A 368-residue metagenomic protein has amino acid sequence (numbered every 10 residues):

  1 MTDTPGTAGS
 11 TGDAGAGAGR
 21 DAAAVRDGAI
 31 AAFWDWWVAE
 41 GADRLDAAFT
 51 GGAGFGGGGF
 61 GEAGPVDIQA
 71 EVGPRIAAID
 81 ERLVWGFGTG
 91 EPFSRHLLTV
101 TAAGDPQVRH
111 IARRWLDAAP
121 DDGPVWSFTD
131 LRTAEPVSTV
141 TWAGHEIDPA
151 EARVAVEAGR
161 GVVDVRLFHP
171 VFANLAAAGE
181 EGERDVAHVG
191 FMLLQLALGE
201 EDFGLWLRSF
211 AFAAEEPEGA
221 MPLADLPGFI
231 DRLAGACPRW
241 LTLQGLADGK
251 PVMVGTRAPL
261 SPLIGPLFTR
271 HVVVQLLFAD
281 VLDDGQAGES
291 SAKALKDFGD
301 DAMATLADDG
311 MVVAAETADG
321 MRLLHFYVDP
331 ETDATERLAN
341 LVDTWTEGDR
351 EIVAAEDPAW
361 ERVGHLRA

Functional and structural regions predicted by a protein language model:
T2-D3, G19-G56, V84-P92, F128-T141 (+3 more regions): Long, low-complexity, Ser/Thr/Gly/Pro-rich intrinsically disordered segments that act as flexible linkers and assembly
D21-A24, D35-V84, D280-G310: Surface-exposed, low-hydrophobicity interaction/linker segments
G58-P124: An N-terminal, globular interaction/scaffold subdomain
G86-E91, V312-D319: Short beta-strand
V100-G104, L276-D280, F326-P330: Short beta-strand-to-loop capping motifs
T101-P227, Y327, H365: Internal, hydrophobic cores of structured domains that mediate oligomerization or house catalytic pockets within large
I111-A119, E336-T346: Short amphipathic alpha-helices in soluble, non-transmembrane regions that often serve as interface/regulatory elements
E183-A315: A contiguous, surface-oriented mixed alpha/beta subdomain in the mid-to-C-terminal portion of proteins that forms
